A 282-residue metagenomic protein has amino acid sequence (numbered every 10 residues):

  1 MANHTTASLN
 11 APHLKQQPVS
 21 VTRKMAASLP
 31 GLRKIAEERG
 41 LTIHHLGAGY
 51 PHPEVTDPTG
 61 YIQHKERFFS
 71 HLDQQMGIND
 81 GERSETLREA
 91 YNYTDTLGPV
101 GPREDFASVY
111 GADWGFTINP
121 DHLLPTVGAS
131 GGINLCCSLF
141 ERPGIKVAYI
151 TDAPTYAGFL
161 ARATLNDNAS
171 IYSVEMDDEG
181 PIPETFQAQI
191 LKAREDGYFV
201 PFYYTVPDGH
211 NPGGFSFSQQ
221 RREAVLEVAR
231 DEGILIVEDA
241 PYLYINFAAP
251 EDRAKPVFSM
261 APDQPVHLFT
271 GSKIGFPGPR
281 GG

Functional and structural regions predicted by a protein language model:
A2-T96: N-terminal "arm"/small-domain region of PLP-dependent enzymes with the aminotransferase-like
T42-H44, Y93, G209, K273 (+1 more regions): Short, flexible coil/turn micro-motifs enriched in small/turn-prone residues
H52-T59, N211-G214, Y244-N246, G275-G278: Short catalytic/ligand-binding loop motif for oxyanion handling, primarily in non-cytosolic enzymes, centered on
F69-E232, V237, L243-V266, T270: Conserved core of the PLP fold type I
Q264-G282: PLP-dependent aminotransferase class I/II
